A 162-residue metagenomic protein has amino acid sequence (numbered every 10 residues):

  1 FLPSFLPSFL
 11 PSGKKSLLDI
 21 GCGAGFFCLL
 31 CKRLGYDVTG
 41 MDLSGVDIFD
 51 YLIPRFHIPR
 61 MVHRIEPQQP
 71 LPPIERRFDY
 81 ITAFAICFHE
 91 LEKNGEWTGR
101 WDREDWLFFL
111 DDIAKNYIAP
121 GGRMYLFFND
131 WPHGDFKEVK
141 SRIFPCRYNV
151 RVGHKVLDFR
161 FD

Functional and structural regions predicted by a protein language model:
F1-K14: Conserved alpha-helix/loop element of class I SAM-dependent methyltransferases that forms part of the SAM/SAH-binding
K14-G23: Conserved class I S-adenosyl-L-methionine
F26, K32-P59, E66-P67: Class I SAM-dependent methyltransferase SAM/SAH-binding core
L71-I81: A short acidic, Gly/Pro-enriched loop at the edge of an enzyme's catalytic core that lines a small-molecule cofactor
D79-R103: A short SAM/SAH-binding and catalytic strip from SAM-dependent methyltransferases
W97-P120: A short glycine-rich, Lys/Arg-flanked "PGG" loop and its adjoining helix->strand segment in the class I
P120-N129: Conserved beta-strand signature within the Rossmann-like core of class I S-adenosyl-L-methionine
D135-D162: Class I S-adenosyl-L-methionine
